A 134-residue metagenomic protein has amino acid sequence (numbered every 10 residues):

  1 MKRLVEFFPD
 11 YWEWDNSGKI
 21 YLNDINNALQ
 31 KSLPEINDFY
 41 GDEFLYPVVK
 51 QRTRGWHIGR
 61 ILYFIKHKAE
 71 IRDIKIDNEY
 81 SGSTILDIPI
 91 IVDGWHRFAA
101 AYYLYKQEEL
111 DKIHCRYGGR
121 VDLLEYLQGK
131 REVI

Functional and structural regions predicted by a protein language model:
M1-E6, Y21, E35, Y40 (+2 more regions): Short, solvent-exposed coil/turn linker segments
M1-L29: N-terminal extension/subdomain marker
Y11-E13, G55, G94: Residues in intrinsically disordered, low-complexity segments of regulatory proteins
W14-N16, I58, R97: Intrinsic disorder/low-complexity segments enriched in polar/charged and small flexible residues
S17, Y21, I25-A28, N37 (+3 more regions): Non-membrane alpha-helical secondary structure
N26-I90, Y102-Y103: Short alpha-helix boundary/capping and kink motifs at helix termini
A69-I134: A short, basic-hydrophobic beta/loop patch
